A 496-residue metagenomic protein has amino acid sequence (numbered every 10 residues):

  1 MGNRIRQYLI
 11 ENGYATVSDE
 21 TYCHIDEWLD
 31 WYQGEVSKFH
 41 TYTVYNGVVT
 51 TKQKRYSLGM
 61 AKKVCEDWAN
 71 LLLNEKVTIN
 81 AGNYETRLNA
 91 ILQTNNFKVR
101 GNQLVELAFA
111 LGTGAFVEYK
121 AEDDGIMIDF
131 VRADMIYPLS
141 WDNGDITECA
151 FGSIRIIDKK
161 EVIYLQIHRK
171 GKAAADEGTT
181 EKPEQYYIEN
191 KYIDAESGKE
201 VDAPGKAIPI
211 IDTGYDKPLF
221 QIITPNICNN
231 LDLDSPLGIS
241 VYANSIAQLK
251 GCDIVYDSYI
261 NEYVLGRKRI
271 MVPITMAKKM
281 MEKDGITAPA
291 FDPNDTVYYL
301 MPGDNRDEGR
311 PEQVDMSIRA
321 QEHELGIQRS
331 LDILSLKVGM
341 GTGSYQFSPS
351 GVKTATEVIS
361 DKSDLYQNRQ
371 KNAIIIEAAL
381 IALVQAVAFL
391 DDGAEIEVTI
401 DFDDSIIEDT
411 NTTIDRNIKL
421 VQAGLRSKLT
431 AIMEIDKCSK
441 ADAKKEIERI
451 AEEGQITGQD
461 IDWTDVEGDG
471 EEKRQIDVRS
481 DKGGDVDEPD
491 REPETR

Functional and structural regions predicted by a protein language model:
M1-T147, K482-R496: Extended, helix-rich architectural segments
I25, A121-I128, A277-P293, L383-T412 (+2 more regions): Charge-rich, acidic-biased intrinsically disordered regions
W68, K76, N80, E308-V314 (+1 more regions): Short glycine/proline-rich turn/loop motifs
K98-L111, V117, I260-V272, M316-T410 (+2 more regions): C-terminal amphipathic alpha-helical
V117-I239: Extended, regular secondary-structure scaffolds
A203-S360: Extended, charged amphipathic alpha-helical segments
V314, G339, T412, S439-E448: Charged, long alpha-helical assembly modules
I418-R496: Activation/maturation switch segments at domain boundaries
